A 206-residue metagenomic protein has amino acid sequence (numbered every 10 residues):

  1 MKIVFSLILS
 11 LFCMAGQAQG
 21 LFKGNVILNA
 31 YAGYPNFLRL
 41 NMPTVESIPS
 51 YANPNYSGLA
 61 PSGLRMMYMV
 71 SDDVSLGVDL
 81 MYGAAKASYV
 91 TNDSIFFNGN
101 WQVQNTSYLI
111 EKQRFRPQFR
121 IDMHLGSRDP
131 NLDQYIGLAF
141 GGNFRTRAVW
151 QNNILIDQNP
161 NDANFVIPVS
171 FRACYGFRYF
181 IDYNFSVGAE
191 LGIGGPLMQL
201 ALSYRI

Functional and structural regions predicted by a protein language model:
M1-V26: Bacterial Sec-dependent N-terminal signal peptides
A18-Y68, H124, G194, A201-R205: Short glycine/proline- and aromatic-enriched beta-strand/turn motifs that initiate or cap beta-hairpins
K23, N53-L59, Y108-R116, N131 (+2 more regions): Transmembrane beta-barrel outer-membrane domains
N25-N29, Y34-N36, A60-Q151: Gram-negative (and chloroplast) outer-membrane scaffold detector with strong preference for beta-barrel transmembrane
T44-P49, N92-G99, Q151-Q158, R205-I206: Flexible, surface-exposed loop regions and adjacent strand-edge segments of Gram-negative outer-membrane beta-barrel
S47-A52, Q102-L109, Q158-A163, S186-G188: Extracellular loop and loop/strand-boundary signature of outer-membrane beta-barrel proteins
G63, R116-D122, S170-C174, S186 (+1 more regions): Membrane-embedded beta-strand positions in outer-membrane beta-barrel channels/transporters
D182-G195: Transmembrane beta-strand segments that form the barrel wall of outer-membrane beta-barrel proteins
